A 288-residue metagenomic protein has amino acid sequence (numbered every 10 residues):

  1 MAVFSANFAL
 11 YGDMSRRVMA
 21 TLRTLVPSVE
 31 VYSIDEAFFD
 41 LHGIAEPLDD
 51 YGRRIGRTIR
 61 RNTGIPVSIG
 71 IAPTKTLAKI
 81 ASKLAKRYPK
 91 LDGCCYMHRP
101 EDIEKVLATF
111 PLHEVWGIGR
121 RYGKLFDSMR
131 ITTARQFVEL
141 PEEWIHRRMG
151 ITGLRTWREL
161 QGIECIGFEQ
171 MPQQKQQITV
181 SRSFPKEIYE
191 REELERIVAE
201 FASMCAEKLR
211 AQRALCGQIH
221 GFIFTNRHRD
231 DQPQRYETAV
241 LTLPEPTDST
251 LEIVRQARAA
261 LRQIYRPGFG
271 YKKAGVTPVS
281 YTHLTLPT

Functional and structural regions predicted by a protein language model:
M1-R158, G167-F168, E207: Gly/Gly-Pro- and Ser/Thr-rich, intrinsically disordered tail segments characteristic of DNA damage-repair and tolerance
Y32-E36, A72-K75, A214-Q218, F269-K273: Short Gly/Ser/Thr- and Asp/Glu-enriched loop/turn motifs at secondary-structure junctions
A37-H42, T238-T242, L284: Short, hydrophobic beta-strand segments
G43-A45, T74-A78, F224-R229, V279-Y281: Short, internal active-site loops enriched in acidic
F110, A239, S280: Surface-exposed, charge/polar-rich loops and edge strands
E114, Y122, D127-Y271: DNA-contacting surface of Y-family translesion DNA polymerases
T282-T288: Conserved small/polar residues in nucleotide/adenosyl-binding loops
